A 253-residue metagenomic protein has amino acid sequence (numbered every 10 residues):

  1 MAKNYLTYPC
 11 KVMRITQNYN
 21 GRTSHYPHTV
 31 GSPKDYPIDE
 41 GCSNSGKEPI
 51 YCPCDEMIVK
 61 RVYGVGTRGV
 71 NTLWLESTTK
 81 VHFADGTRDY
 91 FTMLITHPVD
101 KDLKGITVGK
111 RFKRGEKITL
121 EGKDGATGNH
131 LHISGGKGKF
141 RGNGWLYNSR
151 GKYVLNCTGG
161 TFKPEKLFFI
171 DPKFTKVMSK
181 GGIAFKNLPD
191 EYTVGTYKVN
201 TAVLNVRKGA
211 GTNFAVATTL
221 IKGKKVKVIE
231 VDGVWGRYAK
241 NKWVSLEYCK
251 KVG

Functional and structural regions predicted by a protein language model:
A2-L6, R14, K104-K110, S134-E191: Acidic, glycine-rich catalytic/binding loops that coordinate metals and/or anionic ligands
R14-C54, Y63: Short glycine/threonine/proline-enriched tight-turn/helix- or strand-capping micro-motif at secondary-structure
C42-S45, V99-I106, A210-A215: Short alpha-helix capping/helix-loop boundary micro-motifs
C52-G105, N129-G135: Zn2+-dependent peptidoglycan hydrolase active-site motif and core
C52-M57, R111-K113, K117-I118, N213-D232: Conserved beta-strand/loop element in small beta-rich adapter and peptidoglycan-binding domains
G66-G69, T218-V252: SH3/SH3-like beta-barrel superfamily modules
T72-L75, K113-G125, I133: Short hydrophobic beta/alpha edge segments that flank linear recognition/processing sites
K186-N205, T218-K222, E230-D232, K250-G253: SH3-family beta-barrel domains
